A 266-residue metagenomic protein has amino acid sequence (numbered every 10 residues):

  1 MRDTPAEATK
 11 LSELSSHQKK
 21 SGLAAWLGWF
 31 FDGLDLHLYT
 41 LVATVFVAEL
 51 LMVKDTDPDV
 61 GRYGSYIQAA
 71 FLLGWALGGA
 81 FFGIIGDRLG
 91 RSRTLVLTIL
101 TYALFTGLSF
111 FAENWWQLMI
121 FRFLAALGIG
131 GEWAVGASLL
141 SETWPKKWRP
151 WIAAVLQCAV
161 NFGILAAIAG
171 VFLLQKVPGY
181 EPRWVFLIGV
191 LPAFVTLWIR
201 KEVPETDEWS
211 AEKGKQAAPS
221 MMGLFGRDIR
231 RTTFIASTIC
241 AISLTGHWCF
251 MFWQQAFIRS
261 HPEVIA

Functional and structural regions predicted by a protein language model:
M1-T44, A48: Cytosolic juxtamembrane N-terminal segment immediately preceding the first transmembrane helix of multi-pass
T40-L41, R230-A266: Extracytoplasmic gate region of multi-pass secondary transporters
V42-L77: Extracellular/periplasmic helix-loop-helix junction of adjacent transmembrane segments in MFS-like secondary
G90, F111-Q117, P145: Helix-breaking motifs and short loop linkers at transmembrane-helix boundaries and internal kinks in secondary membrane
L100-E113: C-terminal ends and interior cores of transmembrane alpha-helices in multi-pass membrane transporters/permeases
F121-C158: Cytoplasmic helix-loop-helix junction between adjacent transmembrane helices in 12-TM secondary transporters
W148-K176, P192: Glycine-rich segments within core transmembrane alpha-helices of 12-TM secondary carriers
